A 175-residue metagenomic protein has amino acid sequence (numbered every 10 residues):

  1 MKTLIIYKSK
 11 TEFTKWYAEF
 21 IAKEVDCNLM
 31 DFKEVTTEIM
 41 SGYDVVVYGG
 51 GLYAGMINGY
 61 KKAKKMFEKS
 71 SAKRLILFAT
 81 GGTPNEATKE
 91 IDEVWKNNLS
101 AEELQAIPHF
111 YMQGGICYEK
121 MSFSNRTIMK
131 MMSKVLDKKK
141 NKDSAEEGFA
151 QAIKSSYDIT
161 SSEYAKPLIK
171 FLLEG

Functional and structural regions predicted by a protein language model:
M1-A72, K166-G175: N-terminal beta1-alpha1-beta2 submodule of the flavodoxin-like/Rossmannoid cofactor-binding fold
G55-G175: FMN-binding flavodoxin-like domain, especially the glycine-rich phosphate-binding loop
